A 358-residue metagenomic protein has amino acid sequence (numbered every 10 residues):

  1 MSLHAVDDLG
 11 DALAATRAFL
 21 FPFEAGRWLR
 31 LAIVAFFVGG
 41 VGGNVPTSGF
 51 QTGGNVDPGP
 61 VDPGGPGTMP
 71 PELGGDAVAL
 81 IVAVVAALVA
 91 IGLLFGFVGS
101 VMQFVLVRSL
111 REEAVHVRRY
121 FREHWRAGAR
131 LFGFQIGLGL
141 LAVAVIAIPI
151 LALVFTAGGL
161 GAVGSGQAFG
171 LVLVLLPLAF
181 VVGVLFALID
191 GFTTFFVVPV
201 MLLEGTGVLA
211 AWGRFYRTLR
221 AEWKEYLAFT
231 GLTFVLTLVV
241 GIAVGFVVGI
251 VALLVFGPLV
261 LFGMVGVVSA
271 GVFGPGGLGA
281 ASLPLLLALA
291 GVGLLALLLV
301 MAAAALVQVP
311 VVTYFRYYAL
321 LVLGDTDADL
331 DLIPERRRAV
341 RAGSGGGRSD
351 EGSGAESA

Functional and structural regions predicted by a protein language model:
M1-G164, A187-T237, G293, M301-A358: Helix-coil boundary and N-terminal low-complexity module in membrane systems
F37, I242, L254, G263 (+1 more regions): Generic detector of intrinsically disordered, low-complexity, polar/charged segments
A152-V182, V248-G293: Membrane-interfacial helix-loop-helix connectors in multipass membrane proteins
L238-G245: Loop/turn-rich, solvent-exposed surfaces of beta-rich toroidal or solenoidal domains
L297: NUDIX/MutT-family hydrolases
